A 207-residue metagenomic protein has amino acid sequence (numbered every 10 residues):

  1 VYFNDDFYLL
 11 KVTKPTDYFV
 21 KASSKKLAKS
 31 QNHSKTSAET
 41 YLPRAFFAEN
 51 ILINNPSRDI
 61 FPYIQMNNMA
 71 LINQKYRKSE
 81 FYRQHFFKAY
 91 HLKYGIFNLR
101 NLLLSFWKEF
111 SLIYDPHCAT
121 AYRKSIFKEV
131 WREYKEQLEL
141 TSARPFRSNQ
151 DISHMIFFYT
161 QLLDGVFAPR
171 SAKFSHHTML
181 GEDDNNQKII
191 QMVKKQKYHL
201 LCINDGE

Functional and structural regions predicted by a protein language model:
V1, F7-E207: ER/Golgi luminal nucleotide-sugar-dependent glycosyltransferases, focusing on the catalytic module
